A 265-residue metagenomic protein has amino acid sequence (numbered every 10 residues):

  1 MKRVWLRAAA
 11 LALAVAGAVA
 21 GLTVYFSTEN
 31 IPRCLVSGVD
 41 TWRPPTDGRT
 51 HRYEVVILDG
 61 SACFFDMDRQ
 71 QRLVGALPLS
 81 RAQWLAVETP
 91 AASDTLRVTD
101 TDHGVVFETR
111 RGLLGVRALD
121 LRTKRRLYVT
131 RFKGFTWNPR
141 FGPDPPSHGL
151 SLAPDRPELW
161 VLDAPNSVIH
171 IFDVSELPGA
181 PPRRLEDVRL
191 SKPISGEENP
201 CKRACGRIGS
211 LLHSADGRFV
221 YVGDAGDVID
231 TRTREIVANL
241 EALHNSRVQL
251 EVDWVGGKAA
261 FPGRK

Functional and structural regions predicted by a protein language model:
M1-A18: N-terminal Sec-pathway targeting helices
A16-K265: Predominantly soluble domains enriched in secretory-pathway, periplasmic, or organellar proteins
